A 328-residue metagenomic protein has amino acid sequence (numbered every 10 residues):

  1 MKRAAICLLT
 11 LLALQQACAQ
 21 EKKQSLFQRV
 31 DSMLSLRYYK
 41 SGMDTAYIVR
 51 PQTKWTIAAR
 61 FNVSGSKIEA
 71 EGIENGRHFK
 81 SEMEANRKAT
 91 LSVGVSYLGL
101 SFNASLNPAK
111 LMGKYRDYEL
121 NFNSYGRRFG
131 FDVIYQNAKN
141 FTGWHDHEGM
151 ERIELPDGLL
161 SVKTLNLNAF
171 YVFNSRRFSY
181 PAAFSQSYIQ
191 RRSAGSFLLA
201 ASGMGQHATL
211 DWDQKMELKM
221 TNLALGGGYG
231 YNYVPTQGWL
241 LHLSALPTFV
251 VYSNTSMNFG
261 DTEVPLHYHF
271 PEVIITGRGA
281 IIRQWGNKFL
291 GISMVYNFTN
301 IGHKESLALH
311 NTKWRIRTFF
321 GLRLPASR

Functional and structural regions predicted by a protein language model:
A46, P51, E119-K219, V295: Outer-membrane pore/translocation modules
P51-I57, A89, L98-L100, R127-F131 (+5 more regions): Outer-envelope beta-barrel architecture signal
I57-A59, V93, F102-A104, F131-V133 (+5 more regions): Membrane-embedded beta-strand positions of outer-membrane beta-barrel proteins
F61-K67, Y97-S101, L106-K110, G126-R128 (+7 more regions): Transmembrane beta-strands of outer-membrane beta-barrel pores
K67, E74-S81, M204-N287: Outer-membrane beta-barrel transmembrane domain signature
E69-G76, D117, G143-E148, P181-F184 (+3 more regions): Outer-membrane beta-barrel translocator domains and adjoining extracellular loop/strand segments of Gram-negative
S81-A85, A109-K114, P156-S161, K215-T221 (+2 more regions): Replace "Gram-negative outer membrane beta-barrel proteins" with "bacterial and organellar outer membrane beta-barrel
N166-A169, T312-R328: Outer-membrane beta-barrel "beta-signal"
